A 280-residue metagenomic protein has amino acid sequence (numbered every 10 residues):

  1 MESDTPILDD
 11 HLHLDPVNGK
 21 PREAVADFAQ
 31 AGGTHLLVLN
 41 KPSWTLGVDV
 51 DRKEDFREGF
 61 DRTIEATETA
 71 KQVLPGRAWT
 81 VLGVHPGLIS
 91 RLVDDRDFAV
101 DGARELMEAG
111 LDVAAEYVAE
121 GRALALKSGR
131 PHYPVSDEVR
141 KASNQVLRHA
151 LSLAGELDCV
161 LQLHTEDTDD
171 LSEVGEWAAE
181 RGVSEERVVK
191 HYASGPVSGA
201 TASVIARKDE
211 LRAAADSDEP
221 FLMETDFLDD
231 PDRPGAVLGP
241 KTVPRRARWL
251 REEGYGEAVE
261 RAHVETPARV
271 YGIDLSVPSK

Functional and structural regions predicted by a protein language model:
M1-W79, A119-P131, S136-K141, T165 (+1 more regions): An N-terminally biased module of ancient metal coordination in phosphate/nucleic-acid-related enzymes
T5-D9, H35-L37, R77-G83, A123-K127 (+4 more regions): Structural preference for beta-strand elements that scaffold enzyme active sites
P6, S152, P244-K280: Mid-to-C-terminal alpha-helical segments outside catalytic/metal-binding sites
L14, P42-S43, V84-L88, R130-H132 (+4 more regions): Active-site-proximal loop/turn and secondary-structure-junction residues that shape catalytic pockets, frequently
N18, L106-A193: Divalent metal-binding pocket/active-site signature
P21-E23, V50-T69, D101-A115, S143-R148 (+2 more regions): Well-ordered, non-membrane alpha-helical segments in soluble/globular domains
V48-R52, L88-A103, V135, V139: Surface-exposed, active-site-proximal loop segments in enzymatic domains
E219-L238: Short acidic/histidine-rich active-site segments
